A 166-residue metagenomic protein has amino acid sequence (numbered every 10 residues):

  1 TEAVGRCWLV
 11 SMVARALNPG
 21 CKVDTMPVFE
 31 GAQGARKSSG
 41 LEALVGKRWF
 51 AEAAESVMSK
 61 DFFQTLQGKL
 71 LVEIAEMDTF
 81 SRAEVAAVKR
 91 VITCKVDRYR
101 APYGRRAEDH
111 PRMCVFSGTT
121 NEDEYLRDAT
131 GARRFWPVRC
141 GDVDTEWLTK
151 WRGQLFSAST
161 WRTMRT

Functional and structural regions predicted by a protein language model:
T1-G68: P-loop NTPase catalytic core of nucleic-acid-dependent motor ATPases
C21-T25, W49-I92, V96-T166: Feature primarily recognizes SF3-like P-loop helicase cores of small DNA viruses
